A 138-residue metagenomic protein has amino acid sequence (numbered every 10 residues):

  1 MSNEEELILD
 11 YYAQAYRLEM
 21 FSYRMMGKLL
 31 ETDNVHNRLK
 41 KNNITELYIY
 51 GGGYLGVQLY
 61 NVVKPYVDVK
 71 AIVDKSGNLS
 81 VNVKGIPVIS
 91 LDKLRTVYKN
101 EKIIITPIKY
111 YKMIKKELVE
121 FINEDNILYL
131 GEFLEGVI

Functional and structural regions predicted by a protein language model:
S2-I138: Hydrophobic, well-ordered beta-alpha structural blocks that scaffold small-molecule cofactor pockets
